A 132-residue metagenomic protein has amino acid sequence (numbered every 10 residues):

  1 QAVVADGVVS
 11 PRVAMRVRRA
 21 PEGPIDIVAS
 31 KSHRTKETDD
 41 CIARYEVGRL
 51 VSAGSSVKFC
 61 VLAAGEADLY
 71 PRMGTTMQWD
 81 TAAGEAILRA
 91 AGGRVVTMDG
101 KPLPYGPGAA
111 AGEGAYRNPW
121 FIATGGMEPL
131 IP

Functional and structural regions predicted by a protein language model:
Q1-F59, A109-P132: Acidic beta-strand-loop-alpha-helix segment within the catalytic core of divalent metal-dependent phosphate-processing
I27, V61-A63, G84-R89: Hydrophobic residues within well-ordered alpha-helices
A29, R72-M73: Thr-Gly-centered strand-to-loop micro-motif
C41, A91-G92: Acidic, glycine-rich loop-and-strand cores that form catalytic or ligand-binding grooves in diverse globular domains
A64-L69, G92-R94: Alpha-to-beta junction loops
M73, V96-G100, R117: Catalytic beta-strand/loop signature of glycosyltransferases that borders the donor
W79: Acidic donor-binding loop at a coil-to-helix junction in glycosyltransferase catalytic cores that engages
G93-G108: Acidic, metal-binding active-site segment of PIN/NYN-like and related structure-specific nucleases
